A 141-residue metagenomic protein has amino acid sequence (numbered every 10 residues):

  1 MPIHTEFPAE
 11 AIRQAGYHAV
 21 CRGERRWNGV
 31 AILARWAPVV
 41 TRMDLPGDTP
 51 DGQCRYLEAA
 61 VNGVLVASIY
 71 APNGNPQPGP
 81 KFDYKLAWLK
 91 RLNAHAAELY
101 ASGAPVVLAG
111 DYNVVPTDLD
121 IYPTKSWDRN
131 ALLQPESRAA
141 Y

Functional and structural regions predicted by a protein language model:
P2, T49, Q134-P135: Short alpha-helix boundary/capping motifs
P2, Y70-P72, N113-V115: Catalytic metal-binding/acid-base residues of hydrolase active sites
H4-F7, N93-H95: A generic local structural motif
T5-Q77: Structured beta-strand-rich core segments of catalytic domains in phosphoester-bond hydrolases
A15, W88-Y141: Metal-dependent phosphoesterases centered on the DNase I-like endonuclease/exonuclease/phosphatase
V30, K81, P105-V107: A residue-level structural signature of the nucleotidyltransferase/glycosyltransferase Rossmann-like core
G47, A71-L89, K125-N130: Surface-exposed cleft-lining segments at the edges of enzyme active sites
G63, S68, P78-G79, L86 (+3 more regions): Active-site acidic/histidine proton-transfer and metal-coordination neighborhood in alpha/beta enzyme cores
